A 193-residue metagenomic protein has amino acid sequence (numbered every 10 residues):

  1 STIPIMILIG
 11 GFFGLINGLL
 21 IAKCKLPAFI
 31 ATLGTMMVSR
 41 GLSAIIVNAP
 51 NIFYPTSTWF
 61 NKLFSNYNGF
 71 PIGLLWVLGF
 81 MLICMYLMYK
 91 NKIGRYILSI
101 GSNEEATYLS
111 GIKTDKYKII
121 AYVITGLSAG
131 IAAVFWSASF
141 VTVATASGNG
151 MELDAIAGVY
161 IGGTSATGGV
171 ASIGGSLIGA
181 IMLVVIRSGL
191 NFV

Functional and structural regions predicted by a protein language model:
S1-M6, F12-N17, I21, N68-V143: Helix-loop-helix "hairpin" substructures at the membrane interface of multi-pass membrane proteins
S1-P4, L8, L19-K25, Y160-I173: Single transmembrane alpha-helix segments in multi-pass membrane proteins
T2-G10, A28, T32-M36, K118-G126 (+2 more regions): Alpha-helical transmembrane segments of multi-pass membrane proteins, especially transporters and channels
L20-I21, V38, M182, L190: Interfacial helix-cap and linker-helix signal at transmembrane-aqueous boundaries of multi-pass secondary transporters
C24, A28-N91, Y117-I120, S139-G148 (+1 more regions): Transmembrane helix-bundle core of multi-pass membrane transporters and related energy-transducing complexes
A129, V143-V193: Transmembrane alpha-helical segments in multi-pass inner-membrane proteins
